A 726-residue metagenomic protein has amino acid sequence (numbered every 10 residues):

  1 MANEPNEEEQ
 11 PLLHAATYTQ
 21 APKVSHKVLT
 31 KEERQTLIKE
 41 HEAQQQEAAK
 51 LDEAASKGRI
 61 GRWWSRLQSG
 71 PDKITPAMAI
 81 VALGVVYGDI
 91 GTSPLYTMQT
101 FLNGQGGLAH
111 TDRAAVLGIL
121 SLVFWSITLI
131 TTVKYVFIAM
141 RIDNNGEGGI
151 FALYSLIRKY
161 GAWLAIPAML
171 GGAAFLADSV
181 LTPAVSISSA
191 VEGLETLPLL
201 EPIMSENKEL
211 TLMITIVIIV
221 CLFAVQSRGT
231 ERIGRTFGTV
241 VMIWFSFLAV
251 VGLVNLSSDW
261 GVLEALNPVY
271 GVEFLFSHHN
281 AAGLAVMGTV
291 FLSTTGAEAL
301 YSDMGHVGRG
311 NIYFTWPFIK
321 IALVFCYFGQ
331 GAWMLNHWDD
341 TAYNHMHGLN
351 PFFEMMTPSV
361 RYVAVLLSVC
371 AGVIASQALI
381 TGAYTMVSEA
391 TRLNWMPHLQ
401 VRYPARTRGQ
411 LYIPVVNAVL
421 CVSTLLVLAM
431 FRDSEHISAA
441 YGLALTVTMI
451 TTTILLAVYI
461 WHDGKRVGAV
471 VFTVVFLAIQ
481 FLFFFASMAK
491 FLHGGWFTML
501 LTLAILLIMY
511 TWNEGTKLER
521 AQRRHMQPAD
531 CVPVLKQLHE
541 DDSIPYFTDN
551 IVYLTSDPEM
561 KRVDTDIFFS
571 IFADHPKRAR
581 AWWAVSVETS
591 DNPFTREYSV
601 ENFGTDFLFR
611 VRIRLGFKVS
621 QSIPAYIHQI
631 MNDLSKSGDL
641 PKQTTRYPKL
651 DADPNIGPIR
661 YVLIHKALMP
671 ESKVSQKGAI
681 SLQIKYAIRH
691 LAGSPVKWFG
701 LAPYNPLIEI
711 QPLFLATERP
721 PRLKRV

Functional and structural regions predicted by a protein language model:
A2-V726: The structured alpha-helical core of multi-pass membrane proteins
